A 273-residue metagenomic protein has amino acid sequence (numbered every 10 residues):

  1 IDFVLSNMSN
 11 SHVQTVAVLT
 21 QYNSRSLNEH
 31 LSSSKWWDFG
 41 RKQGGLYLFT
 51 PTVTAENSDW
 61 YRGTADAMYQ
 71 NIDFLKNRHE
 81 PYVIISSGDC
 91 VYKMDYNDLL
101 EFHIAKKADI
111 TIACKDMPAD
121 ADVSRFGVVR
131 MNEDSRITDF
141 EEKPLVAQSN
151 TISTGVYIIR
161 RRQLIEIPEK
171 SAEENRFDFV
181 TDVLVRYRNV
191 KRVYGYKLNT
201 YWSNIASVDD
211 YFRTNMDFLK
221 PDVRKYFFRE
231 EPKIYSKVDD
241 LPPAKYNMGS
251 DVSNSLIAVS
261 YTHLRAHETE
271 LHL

Functional and structural regions predicted by a protein language model:
I1-S87, V91, Y96-F102: Conserved N-terminal catalytic core of the sugar/cofactor nucleotidyltransferase
Y22, S86, I159, F179 (+1 more regions): A conserved hydrophobic position in a structured secondary element of the catalytic/binding core that shapes
K35-K42, A119-D122, E133, K220-F227: Proline-centered turn/helix-capping motifs that create local helix->coil transitions or kinks
K93-R162: Conserved core of the sugar-phosphate nucleotidyltransferase
R162, E169-R265, E270-H272: Left-handed beta-helix
